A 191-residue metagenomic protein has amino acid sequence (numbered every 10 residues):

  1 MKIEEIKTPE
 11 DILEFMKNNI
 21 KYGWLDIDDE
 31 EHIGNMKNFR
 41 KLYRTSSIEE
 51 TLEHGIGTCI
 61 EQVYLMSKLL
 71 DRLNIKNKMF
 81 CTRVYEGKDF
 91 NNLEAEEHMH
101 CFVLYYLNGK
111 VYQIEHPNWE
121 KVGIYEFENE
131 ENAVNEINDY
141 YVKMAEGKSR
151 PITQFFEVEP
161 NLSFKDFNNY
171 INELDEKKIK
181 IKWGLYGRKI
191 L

Functional and structural regions predicted by a protein language model:
M1-T58: Secondary-structure boundary elements
I6, G23, V63, Y125-F127 (+2 more regions): Compositionally biased, intrinsically disordered low-complexity segments
T8, D29, G109, K177-K178 (+1 more regions): Intrinsic-disorder/low-complexity loop/linker signature
T8, S47, N129, E136 (+2 more regions): Alpha-helix N-cap recognition
E61-A145: Hydrophobic/aromatic-rich core segments of domains that either
V142-L191: Alpha-helical and coiled-coil interaction segments, frequently adjacent to or embedded within charge-biased
